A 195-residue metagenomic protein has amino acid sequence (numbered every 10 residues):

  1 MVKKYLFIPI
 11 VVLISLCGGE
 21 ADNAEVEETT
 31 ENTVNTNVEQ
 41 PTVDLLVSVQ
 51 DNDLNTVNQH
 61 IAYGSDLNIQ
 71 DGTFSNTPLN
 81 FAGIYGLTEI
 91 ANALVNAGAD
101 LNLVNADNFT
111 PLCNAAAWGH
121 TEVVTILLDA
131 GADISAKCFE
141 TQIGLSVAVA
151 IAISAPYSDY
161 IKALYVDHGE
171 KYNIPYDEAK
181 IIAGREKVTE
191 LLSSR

Functional and structural regions predicted by a protein language model:
S15-L16: C-terminal motif of bacterial Sec signal peptides marking the signal peptidase cleavage site
D22-V34: Short, low-complexity, disordered segments immediately C-terminal to signal peptides in bacterial exported proteins
E31-F81: N-terminal segments that cap or nucleate solenoid repeat domains
P41, F74-S75, N108, T141-L145: Start-of-repeat signature of ankyrin repeats
V47-N52, F81-L87, N114-H120, V147-A163 (+2 more regions): Ankyrin repeat A-helix N-terminal signature
D53-I61, L87-N96, H120-L128, Y157-V166 (+1 more regions): Ankyrin repeat structural motif
Q70-G72, V104, K137: Ankyrin-repeat boundary/linker signal
